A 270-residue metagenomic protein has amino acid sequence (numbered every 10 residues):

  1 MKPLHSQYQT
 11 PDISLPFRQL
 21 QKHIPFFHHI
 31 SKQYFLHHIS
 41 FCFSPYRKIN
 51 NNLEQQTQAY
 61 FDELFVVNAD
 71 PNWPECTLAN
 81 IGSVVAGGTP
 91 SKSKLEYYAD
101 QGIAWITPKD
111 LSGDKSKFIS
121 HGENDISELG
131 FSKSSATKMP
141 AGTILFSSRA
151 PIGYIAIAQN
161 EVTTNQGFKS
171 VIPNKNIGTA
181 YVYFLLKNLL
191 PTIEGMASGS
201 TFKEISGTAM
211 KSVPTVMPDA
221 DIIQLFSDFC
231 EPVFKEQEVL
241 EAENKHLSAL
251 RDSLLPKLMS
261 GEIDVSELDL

Functional and structural regions predicted by a protein language model:
M1-Q21, P25, C76-P218, D269: DNA target-recognition domains and sequence-specific DNA-contacting regions of bacterial/archaeal
S6, P16-R18, S31-Q33, H38 (+6 more regions): Non-catalytic DNA-recognition/assembly elements of restriction-modification systems
P25-F26, S31: Ser/Thr/Pro-rich low-complexity tandem-repeat tracts
